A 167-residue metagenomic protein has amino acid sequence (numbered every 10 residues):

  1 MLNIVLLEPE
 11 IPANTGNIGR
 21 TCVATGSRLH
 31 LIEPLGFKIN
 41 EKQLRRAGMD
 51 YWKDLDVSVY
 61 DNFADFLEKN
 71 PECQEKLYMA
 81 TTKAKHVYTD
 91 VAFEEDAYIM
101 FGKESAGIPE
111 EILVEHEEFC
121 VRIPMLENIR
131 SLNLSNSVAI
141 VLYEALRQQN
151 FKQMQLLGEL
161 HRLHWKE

Functional and structural regions predicted by a protein language model:
M1-E167: Post-transcriptional modification and biogenesis factors for structured RNAs of the translation apparatus
